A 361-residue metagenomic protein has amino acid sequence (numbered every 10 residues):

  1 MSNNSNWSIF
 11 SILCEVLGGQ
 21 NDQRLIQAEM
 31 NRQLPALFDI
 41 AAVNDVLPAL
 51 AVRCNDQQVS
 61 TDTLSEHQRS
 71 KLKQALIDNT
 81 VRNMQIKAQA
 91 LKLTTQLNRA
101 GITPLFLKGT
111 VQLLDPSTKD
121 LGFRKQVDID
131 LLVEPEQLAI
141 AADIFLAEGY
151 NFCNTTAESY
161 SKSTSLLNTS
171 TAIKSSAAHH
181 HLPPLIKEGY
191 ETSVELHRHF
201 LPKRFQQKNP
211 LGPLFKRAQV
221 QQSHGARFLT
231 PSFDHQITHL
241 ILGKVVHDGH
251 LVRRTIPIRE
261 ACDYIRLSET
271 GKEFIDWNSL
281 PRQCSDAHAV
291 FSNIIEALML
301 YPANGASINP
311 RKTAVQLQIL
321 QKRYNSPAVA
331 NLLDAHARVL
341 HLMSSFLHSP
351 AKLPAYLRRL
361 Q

Functional and structural regions predicted by a protein language model:
M1-V127, V133-Q361: Conserved NTP-donor binding/palm subdomain of two-metal-ion nucleotidyltransferases/polymerases, i.e., the charged
